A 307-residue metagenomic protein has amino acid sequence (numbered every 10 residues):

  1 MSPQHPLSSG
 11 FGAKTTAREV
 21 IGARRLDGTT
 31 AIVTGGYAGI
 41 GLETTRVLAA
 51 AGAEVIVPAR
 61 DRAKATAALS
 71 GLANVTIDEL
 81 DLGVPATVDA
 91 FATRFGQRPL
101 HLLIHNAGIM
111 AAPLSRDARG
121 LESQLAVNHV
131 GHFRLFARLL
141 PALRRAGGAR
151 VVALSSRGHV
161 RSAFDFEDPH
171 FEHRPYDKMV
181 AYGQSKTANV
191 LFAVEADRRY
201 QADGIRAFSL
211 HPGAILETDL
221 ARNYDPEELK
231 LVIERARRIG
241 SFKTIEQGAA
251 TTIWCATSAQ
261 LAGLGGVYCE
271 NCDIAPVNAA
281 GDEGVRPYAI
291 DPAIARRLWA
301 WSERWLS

Functional and structural regions predicted by a protein language model:
P3-F11, S185, E234-A280, P292-R296: C-terminal helical subdomain
H5-P226, R304-S307: Rossmann-fold NAD(P)H-dependent dehydrogenase/reductase core
V57, L80, G240, P287-I290: Pocket-edge positions in alpha/beta enzyme catalytic cores
V84, D168, T257-S258, D291: Polar helix-capping/helix-linker motif
R119, S123, Y176-V180, A236-I239 (+1 more regions): Short coil/turn segments at secondary-structure junctions
D168-Y176, P226-R235, V277-R286: Short glycine/proline- and charge-enriched loop/turn segments that cap or connect secondary-structure elements
P287-S307: C-terminal amphipathic/interface module of NAD(P)-dependent oxidoreductases and related NAD-binding regulators
